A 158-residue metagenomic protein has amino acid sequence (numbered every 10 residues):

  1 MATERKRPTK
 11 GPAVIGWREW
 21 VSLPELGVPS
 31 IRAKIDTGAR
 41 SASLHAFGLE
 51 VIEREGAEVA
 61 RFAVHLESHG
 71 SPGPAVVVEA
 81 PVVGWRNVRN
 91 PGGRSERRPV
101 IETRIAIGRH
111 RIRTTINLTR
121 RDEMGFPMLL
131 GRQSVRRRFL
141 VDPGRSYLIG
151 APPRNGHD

Functional and structural regions predicted by a protein language model:
M1-D158: Pepsin/retropepsin-fold aspartyl endopeptidases
